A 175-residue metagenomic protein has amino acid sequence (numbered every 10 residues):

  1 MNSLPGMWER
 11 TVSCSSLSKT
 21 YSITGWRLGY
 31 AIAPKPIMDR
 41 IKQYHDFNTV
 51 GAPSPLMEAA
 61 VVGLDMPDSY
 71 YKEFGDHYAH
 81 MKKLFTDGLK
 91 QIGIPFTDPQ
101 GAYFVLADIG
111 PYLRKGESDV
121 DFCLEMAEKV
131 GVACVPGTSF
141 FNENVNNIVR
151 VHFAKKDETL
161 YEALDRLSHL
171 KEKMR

Functional and structural regions predicted by a protein language model:
M1-R175: PLP-dependent class I/II
